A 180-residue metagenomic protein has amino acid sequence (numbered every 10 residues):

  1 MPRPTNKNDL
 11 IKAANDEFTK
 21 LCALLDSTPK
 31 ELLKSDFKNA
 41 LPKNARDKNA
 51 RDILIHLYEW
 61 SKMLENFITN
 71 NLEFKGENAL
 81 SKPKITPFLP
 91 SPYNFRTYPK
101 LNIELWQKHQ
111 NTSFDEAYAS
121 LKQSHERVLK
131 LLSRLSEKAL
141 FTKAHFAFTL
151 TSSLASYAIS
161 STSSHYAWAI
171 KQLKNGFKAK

Functional and structural regions predicted by a protein language model:
M1-L24: Extreme N-terminal tail/first-helix region
P2, D47, N102-D115, T149-S156: Acidic/His metal-coordination segments adjacent to aromatic residues that form catalytic metal sites in metalloenzymes
A13, K108-Q123: A short, structured beta-strand-centered segment in the mid-to-C-terminal lobe of catalytic cores from group-transfer
L21-L24, T28-L32, L135-K138, G176: A short secondary-structure junction motif
D36-R96, R127, R134, A139-K180: Short, contiguous alpha-helical
F95-I103: Histidine-centered catalytic/metal-coordination loop motif
